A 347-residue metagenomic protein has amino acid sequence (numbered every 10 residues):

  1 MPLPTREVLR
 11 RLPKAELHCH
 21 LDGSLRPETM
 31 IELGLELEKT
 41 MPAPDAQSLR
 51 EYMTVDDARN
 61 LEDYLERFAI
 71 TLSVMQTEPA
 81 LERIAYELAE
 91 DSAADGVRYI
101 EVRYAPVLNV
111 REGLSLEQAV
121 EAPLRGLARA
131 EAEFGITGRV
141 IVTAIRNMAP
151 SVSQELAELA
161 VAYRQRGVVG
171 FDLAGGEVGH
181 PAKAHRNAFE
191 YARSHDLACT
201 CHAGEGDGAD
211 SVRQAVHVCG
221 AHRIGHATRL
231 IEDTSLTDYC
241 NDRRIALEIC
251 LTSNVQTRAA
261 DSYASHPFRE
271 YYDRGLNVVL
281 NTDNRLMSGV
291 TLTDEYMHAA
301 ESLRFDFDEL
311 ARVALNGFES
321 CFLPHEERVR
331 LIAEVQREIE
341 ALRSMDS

Functional and structural regions predicted by a protein language model:
M1-L197, G206-S211, V218, H222-R223 (+2 more regions): Metal-cofactor-binding active-site regions of metalloenzymes
